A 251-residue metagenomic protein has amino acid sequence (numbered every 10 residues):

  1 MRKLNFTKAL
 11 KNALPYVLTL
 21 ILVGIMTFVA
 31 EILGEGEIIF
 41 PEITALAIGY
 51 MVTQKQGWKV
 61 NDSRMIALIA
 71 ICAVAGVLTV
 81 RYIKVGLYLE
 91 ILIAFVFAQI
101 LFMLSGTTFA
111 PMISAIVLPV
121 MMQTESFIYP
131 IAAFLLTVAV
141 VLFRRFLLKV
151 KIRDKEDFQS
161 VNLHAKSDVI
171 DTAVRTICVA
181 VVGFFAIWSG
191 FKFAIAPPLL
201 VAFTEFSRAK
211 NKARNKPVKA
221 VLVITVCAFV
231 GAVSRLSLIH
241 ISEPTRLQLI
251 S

Functional and structural regions predicted by a protein language model:
M1-V74, L78, G86-L92, M122-L238: Alpha-helical transmembrane segments and their membrane-interface boundaries that form or gate the permeation pathway
I43, F109-A115, I195-L199, R246: Transmembrane helix boundary and interhelical junction motifs in multipass membrane proteins
I93, F97-L101, S105-G106, A110-P111: Alpha-helical transmembrane segments within multi-pass membrane transporters and channels
P119: C-terminal binding/interaction regions
S237-I250: Residue-level detector of conserved catalytic or cofactor/ligand-binding positions in enzyme active sites
